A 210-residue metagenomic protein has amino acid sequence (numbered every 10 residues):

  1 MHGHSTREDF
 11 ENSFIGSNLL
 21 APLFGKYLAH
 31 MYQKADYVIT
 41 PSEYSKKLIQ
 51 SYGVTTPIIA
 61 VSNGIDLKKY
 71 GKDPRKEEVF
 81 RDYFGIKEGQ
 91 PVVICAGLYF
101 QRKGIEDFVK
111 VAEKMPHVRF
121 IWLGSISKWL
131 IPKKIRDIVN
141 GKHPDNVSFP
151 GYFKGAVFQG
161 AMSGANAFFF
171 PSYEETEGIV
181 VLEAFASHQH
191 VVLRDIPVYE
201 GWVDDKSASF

Functional and structural regions predicted by a protein language model:
M1-F10, I39: Active-site proximal beta-strand in glycosyltransferases
R7, L20-Y37: Membrane-proximal helix-turn-helix segments that form the acceptor-binding/catalytic region of lipid-linked
Y44, G64: Carbohydrate-associated surface elements
I65, A96, R119-K134, F149-G151: Glycosyltransferase donor-sugar binding loop
K87-K103, V109-E113, I121: Conserved donor-binding/catalytic core segment of Leloir-type glycosyltransferases
P132-A156: Nucleotide-activated donor-binding/catalytic signature segment of Leloir-type glycosyltransferases, i.e., the conserved
Y173: Aromatic "clamp/platform" in nucleotide-sugar-dependent glycosyltransferases that forms part of the donor/acceptor
H190-L193: Short hydrophobic beta-strand element within catalytic cores of glycosyltransferases and related nucleotide-activated
